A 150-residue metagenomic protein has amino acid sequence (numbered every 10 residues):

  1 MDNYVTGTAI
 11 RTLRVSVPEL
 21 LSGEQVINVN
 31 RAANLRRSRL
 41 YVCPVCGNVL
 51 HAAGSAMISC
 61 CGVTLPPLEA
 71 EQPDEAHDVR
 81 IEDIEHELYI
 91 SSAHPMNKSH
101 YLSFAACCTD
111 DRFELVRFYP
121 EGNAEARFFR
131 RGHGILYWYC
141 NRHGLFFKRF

Functional and structural regions predicted by a protein language model:
Y4-E19: DNA major-groove recognition helix of helix-turn-helix/homeodomain DNA-binding modules
N30-R37, V49-A53, R130-R131: Short, flexible, mixed-charge glycine/proline-rich loop motifs that serve as phosphate/nucleic-acid-contacting
L40, M57, Y137: Residues immediately within or flanking Cys/His clusters that coordinate Zn2+ in small zinc-binding modules
C43-C46, C60, C140: Short cysteine-rich clusters marking metal-coordination/redox-active sites
V49-L50, T64-L65, G144: Cys/His-rich microdomains that often coordinate metals
G54-L65: Cysteine-rich micro-motifs
Y89-S92, A124-G132: Exposed aromatic-hydrophobic patches
R142-F150: Edge beta-strands of extracellular beta-sandwich domains
